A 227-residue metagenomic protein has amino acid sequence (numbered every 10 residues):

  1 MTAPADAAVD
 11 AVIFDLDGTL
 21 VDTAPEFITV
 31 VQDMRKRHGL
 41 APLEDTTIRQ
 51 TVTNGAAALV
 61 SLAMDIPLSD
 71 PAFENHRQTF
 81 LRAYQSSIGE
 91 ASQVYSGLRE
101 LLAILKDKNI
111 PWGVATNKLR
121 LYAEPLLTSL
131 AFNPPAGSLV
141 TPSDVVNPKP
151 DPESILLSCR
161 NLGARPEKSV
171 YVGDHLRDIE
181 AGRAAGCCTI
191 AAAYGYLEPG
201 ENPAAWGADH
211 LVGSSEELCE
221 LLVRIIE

Functional and structural regions predicted by a protein language model:
M1-D10, A103-K106, R120, E124-E227: Asp-based, Mg2+/Mn2+-dependent phosphohydrolase catalytic module
T2-E100, K106-K108, L119-E124, F132-N133: N-terminal helical cap/lid subdomain that shapes the substrate entry/recognition surface in HAD-like hydrolases
I13-D15, A115, V172: Generic enzyme active-site microenvironment
D22, V114-T116, A191: Hydrophobic residues in well-ordered beta-strands that form the structural core
A41, P111, C188: Residue-level detector of anion-binding/catalytic polar loops
